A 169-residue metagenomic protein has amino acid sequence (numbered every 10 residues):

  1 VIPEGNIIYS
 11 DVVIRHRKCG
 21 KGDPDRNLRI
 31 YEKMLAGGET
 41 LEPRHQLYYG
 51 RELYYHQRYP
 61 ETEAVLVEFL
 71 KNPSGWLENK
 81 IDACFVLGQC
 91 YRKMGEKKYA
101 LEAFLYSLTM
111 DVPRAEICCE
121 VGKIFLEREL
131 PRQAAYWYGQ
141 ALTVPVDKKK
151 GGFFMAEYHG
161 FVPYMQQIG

Functional and structural regions predicted by a protein language model:
V1-A64: Catalytic-site signature of metal-activated, phosphate-bearing donor transferases, centered on the GT-A/GT-A-like
D25-L28, E32, E63, L70 (+4 more regions): Tetratricopeptide repeat
E39-T40, S74, E78, V112 (+1 more regions): Short coil turns that delineate tetratricopeptide repeat
R44, E78-D82, E116, E157 (+1 more regions): Start-of-helix register in tetratricopeptide repeats
Y49, L87, V121, Q167-G169: Structural register within alpha-helical repeat arrays
D147-G160: Acidic, Ser/Thr-rich low-complexity linear motifs
